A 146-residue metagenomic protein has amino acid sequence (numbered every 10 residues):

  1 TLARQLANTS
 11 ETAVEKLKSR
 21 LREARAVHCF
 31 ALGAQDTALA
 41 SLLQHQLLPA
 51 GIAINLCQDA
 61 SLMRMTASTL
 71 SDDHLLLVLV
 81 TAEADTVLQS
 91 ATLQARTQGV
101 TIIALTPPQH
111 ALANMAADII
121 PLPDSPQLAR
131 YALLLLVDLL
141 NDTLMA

Functional and structural regions predicted by a protein language model:
T1-A13: HTH-adjacent hinge/linker in prokaryotic transcriptional regulators
N8, R20-E23: Membrane-interface junctions
E11-L17, L62-T66: Short, charged beta->alpha transition segments
E23-M145: Glycine-rich phosphate-binding loops that contact phosphosugars or nucleotide phosphates
